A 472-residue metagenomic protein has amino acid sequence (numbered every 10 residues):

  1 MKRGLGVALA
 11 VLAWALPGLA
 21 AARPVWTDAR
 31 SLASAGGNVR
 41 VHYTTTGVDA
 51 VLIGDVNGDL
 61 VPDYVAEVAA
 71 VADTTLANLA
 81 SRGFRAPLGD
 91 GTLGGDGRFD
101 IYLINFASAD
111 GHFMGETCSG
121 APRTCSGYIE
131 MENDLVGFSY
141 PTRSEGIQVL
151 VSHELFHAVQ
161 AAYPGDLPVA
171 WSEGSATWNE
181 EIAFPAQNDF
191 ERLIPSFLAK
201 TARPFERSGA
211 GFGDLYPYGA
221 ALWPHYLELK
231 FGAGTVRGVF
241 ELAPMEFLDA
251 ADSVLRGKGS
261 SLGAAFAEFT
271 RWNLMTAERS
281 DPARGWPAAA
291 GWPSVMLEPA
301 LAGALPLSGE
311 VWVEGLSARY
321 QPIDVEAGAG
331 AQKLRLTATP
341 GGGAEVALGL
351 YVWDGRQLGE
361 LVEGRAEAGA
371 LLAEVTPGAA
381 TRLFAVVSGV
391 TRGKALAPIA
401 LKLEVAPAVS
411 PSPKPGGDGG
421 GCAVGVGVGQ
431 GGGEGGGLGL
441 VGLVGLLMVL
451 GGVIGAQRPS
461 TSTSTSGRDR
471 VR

Functional and structural regions predicted by a protein language model:
A15-P17: N-terminal signal peptide c-region/cleavage motif recognized by signal peptidases
L19-R82, G342-L348, A370-P398: Zymogen propeptides/activation segments of proteases
R23, M245-G416: Beta/coil-rich, acidic/histidine-enriched accessory regions frequently appended to metallopeptidases
G37-P168, S175, P185-D189: Juxtacatalytic substrate-recognition/specificity segment
C118-T124, E145, V149, P164-G234 (+1 more regions): Acidic/His/Gly-enriched intrinsically disordered linker/tail segments that often contain short helix/coil "MoRF-like"
A423-G442: Juxtamembrane/start-of-transmembrane alpha-helix segments at the extracytoplasmic/lumenal side of membrane anchors
G437-P459: A cross-kingdom C-terminal cell-surface attachment/processing module
P459-R472: Cytoplasmic C-terminal tails of single-pass
